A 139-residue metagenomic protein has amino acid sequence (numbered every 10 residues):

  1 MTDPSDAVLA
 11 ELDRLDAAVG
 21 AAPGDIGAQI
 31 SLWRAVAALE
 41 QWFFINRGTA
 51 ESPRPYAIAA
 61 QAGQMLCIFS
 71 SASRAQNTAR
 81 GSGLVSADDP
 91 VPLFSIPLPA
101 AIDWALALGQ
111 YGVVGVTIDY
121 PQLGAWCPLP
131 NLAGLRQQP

Functional and structural regions predicted by a protein language model:
M1-P139: An interfacial alpha-helical scaffold signature
